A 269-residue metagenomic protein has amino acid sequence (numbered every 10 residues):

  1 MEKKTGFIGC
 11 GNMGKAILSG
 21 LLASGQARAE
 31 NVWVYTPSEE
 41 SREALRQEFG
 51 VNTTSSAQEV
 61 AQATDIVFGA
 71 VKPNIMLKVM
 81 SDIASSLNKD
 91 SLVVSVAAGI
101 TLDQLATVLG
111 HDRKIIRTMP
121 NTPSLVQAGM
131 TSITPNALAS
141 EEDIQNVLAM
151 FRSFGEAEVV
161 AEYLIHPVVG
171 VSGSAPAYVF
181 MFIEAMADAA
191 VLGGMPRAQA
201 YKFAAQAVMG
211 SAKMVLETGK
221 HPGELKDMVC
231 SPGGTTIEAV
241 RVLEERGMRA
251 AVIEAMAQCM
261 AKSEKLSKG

Functional and structural regions predicted by a protein language model:
M1-Q58, Q62, V191-L192: NAD(P)+-binding Rossmann beta1-loop-alpha1 motif at the extreme N-terminus of oxidoreductases
T5, I116, I165-G170, P222-D227: Short pre-catalytic strand/loop immediately N-terminal to key active-site residues, enriched for Gly-Thr
V32, R42, V60, P196-F203 (+2 more regions): Small-residue helix-packing motif on alpha-helices
W33, E39, F49, A57-I133 (+1 more regions): Rossmann-like NAD(P)(H) cofactor-binding subdomain of soluble oxidoreductases
E48, Q104-K114, M130-P167, F180-E217: Internal alpha-helical scaffold of NAD(P)-dependent oxidoreductase catalytic cores
V171, I183, G269: Catalytic, metal-anchored helix/loop core of enzyme active sites in primary metabolism
A205-G269: NAD(P)-dependent Rossmann-like dehydrogenase/reductase catalytic/cofactor-binding core
